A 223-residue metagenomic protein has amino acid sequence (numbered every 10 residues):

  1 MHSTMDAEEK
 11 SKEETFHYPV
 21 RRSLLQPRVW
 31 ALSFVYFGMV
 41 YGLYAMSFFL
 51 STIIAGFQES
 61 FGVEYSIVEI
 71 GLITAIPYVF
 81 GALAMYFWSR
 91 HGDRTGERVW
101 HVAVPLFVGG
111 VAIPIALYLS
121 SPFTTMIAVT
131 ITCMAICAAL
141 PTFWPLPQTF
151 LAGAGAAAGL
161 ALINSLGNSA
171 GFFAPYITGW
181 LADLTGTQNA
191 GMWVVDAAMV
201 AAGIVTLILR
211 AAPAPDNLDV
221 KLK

Functional and structural regions predicted by a protein language model:
M1-L32: Juxtamembrane intracellular "pre-TM" segments in multi-pass secondary transporters
R22-S89, L140, W144, A174-P175: Extracytoplasmic gate region of multi-pass secondary transporters
I67, G153-I163: Loop-to-transmembrane helix entry/capping segments in MFS-fold secondary transporters and related SLC/MFSD carriers
A84-E97, A182: Helix-to-loop junctions at the C-terminal end of transmembrane segments in multipass secondary transporters
T95-L146: C-terminal transmembrane helical hairpin of 12-TM major facilitator-type secondary transporters
L146-A157, G186: Paired intracellular helix-loop junctions of major facilitator superfamily
W180-A197: A membrane-interface helix-boundary motif in multi-pass transporters
D196-K223: Multi-pass alpha-helical transporter architecture, strongest for 12-TM Major Facilitator/SLC carriers used
